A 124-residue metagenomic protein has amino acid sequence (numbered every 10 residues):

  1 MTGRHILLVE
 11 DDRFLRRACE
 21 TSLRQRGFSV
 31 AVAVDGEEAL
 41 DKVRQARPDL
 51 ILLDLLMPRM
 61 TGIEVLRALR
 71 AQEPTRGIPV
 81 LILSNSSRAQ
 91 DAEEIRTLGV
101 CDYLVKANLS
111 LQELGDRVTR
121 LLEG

Functional and structural regions predicted by a protein language model:
E10: Conserved acidic carboxylate
R17-Q25: Charged docking surfaces used in two-component/phosphorelay signaling
G27-V34, K42: Short hydrophobic/Thr-rich beta-strand motif most characteristic of the beta2 strand and flanking loop of CheY-like
D35-E38, T61-R67: Acidic catalytic/metal-coordinating carboxylates
A46-L52: Active-site beta3 strand of CheY-like receiver
D54, S84: Active-site residues of response regulator receiver
M57: Receiver (REC) domain active-site loop signature in two-component systems and cognate sites in sensor histidine kinases
